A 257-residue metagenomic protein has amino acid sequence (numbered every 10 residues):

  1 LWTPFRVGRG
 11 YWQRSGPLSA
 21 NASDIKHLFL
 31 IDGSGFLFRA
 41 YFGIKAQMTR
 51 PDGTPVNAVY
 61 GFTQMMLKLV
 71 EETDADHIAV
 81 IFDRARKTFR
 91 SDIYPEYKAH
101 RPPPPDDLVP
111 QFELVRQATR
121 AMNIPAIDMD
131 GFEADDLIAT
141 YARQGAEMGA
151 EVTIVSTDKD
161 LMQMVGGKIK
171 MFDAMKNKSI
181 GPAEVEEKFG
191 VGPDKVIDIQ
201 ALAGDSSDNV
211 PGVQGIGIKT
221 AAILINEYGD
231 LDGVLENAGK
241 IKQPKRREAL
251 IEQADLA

Functional and structural regions predicted by a protein language model:
G10, A40, I93-E96, K188 (+1 more regions): Intrinsically disordered, low-complexity N-terminal regions enriched in serine/proline/glycine with scattered basic
G10-Y11, A257: A basic/glycine-biased coupling hinge at the interface between accessory DNA-binding modules
R14-G16: Intrinsic structural disorder/low-complexity segments
L18-A79, D83, F89-I93: Non-catalytic, usually N-terminal nucleic-acid engagement modules in DNA/RNA processing proteins
S19-I25, A46-T49, A99-A257: Extended two-metal-dependent nuclease catalytic cores across DNA- and RNA-processing enzymes
D83-K98, E113-T119: A short glycine/small-residue-enriched secondary-structure motif
